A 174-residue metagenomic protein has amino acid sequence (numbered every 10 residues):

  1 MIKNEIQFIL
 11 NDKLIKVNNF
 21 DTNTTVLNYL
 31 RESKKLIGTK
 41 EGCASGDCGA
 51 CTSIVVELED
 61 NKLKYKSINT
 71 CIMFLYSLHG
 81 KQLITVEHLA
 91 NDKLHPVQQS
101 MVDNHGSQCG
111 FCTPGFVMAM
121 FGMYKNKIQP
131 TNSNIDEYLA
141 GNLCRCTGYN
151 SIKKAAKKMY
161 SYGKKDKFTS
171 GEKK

Functional and structural regions predicted by a protein language model:
M1-K174: Signature of N-terminal electron-transfer/Fe-S-associated modules in redox systems
